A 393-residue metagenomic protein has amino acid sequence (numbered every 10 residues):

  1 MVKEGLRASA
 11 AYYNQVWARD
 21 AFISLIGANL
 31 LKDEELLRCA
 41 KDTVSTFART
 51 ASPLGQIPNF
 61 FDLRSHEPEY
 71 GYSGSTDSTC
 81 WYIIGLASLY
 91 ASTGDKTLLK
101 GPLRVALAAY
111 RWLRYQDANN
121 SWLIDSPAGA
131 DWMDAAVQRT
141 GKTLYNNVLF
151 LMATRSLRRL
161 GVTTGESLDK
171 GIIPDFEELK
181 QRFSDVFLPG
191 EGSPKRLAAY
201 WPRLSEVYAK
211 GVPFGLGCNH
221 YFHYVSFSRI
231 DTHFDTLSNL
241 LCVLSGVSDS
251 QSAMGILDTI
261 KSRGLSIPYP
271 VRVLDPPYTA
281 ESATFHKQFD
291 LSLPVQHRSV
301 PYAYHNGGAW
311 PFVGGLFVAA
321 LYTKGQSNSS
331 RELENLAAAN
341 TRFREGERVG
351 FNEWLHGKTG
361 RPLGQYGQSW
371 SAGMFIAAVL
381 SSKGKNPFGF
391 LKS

Functional and structural regions predicted by a protein language model:
M1-N14, K96-L98, G161, E166-L168 (+2 more regions): Acidic/polar, glycine-enriched structural segments that form the non-catalytic walls/loops of the carbohydrate-binding
E4-F22, L37, R64-T79, D134-V148 (+4 more regions): Solvent-exposed loop and edge beta-strand segments that line ligand/cofactor-binding and catalytic clefts
N14-N120, L144-L151, T236, A253 (+3 more regions): Aromatic-rich carbohydrate-recognition surfaces in CAZymes
E34, S92, L160-T163, V186 (+2 more regions): Alpha-solenoid helical repeat scaffolds
L37, A253-D258, F390-S393: Alpha-helical repeat scaffolds
I57-P58, I124-D125, L149-L151, R155-Y278 (+2 more regions): Catalytic cores of carbohydrate-active enzymes
L123-Q138: A short, charged helix-loop
S262-L265, E281-S292, S299, A303-A309 (+1 more regions): Non-catalytic C-terminal accessory modules of carbohydrate-active enzymes
